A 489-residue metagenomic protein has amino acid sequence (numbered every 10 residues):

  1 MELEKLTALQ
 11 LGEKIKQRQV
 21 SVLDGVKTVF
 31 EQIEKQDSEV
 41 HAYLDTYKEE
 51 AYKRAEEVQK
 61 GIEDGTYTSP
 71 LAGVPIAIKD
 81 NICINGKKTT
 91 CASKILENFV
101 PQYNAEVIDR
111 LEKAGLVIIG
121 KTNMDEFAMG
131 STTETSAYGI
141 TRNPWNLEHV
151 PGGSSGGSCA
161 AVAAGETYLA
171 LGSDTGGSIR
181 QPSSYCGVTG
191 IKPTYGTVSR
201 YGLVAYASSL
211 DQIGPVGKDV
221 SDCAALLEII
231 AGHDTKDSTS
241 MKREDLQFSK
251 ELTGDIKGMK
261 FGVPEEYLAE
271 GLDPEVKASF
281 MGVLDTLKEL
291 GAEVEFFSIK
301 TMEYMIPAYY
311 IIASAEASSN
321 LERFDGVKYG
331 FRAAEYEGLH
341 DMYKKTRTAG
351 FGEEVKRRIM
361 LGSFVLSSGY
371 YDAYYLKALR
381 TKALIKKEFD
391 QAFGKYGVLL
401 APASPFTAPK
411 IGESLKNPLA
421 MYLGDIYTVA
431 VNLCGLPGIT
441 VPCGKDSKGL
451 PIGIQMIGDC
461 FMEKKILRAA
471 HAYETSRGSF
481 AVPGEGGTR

Functional and structural regions predicted by a protein language model:
M1-K53, E289-G291, V482-R489: An N-terminal boundary/leader segment
G25-V29, M305-Y309, V355-S363: Short alpha-helical scaffolding segments that buttress acidic/His motifs in well-ordered protein cores
V29, A51, N104, C223 (+5 more regions): Residue-level signal for inorganic ion chemistry
K35, A164-L169, S173-G271, M281-E293 (+3 more regions): Structural helix-boundary/capping segments
H41, Y168, G397-L399: Conserved acidic residues
L71-C91, D255-G262, A315-K386, P437-G453: Short helix-loop capping/hinge segments that flank enzyme active sites or metal/cofactor-binding pockets
A72-I213, E266, A315, A401-L419: Short glycine/serine-rich loop/turn segments
K94, N98, T239-E244, A334-H340 (+3 more regions): Short, surface-exposed loop/helix-turn segments at secondary-structure junctions that function as lids/hinges flanking
